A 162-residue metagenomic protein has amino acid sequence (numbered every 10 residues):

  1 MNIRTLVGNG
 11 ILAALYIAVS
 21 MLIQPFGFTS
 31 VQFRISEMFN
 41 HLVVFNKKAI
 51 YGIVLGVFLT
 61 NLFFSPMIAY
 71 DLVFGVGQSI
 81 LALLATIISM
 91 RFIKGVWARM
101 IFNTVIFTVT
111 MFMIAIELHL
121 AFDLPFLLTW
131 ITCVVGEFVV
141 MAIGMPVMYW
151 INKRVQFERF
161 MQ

Functional and structural regions predicted by a protein language model:
M1-Y51: Hydrophobic transmembrane alpha-helices
Y16, I53-N61: Small-polar-interrupted transmembrane alpha-helices in polytopic inner-membrane proteins
P25-S30, F58-Q162: Membrane-embedded alpha-helical hairpins and interfacial helices in multi-pass inner-membrane proteins
